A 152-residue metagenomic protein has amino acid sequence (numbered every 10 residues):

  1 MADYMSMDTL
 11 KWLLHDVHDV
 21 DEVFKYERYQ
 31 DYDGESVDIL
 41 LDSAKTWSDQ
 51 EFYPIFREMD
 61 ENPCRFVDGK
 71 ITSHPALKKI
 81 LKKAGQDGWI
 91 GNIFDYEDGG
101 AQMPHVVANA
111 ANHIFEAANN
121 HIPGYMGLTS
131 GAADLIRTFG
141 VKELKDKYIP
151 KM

Functional and structural regions predicted by a protein language model:
M1-G124, E143, K147, K151: Amphipathic, small/basic residue-rich leader segments at the start of a protein or domain
G124-K142: N-terminal glycine-rich flavin-associated loop
